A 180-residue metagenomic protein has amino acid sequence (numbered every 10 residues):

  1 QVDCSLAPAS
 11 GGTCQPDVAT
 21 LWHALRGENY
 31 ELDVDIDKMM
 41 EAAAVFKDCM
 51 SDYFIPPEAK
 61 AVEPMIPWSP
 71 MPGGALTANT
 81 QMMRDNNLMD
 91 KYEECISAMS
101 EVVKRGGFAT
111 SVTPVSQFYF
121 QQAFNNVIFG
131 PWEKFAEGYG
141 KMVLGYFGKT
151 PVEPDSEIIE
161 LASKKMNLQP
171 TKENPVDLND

Functional and structural regions predicted by a protein language model:
Q1-P16: Glycine-rich phosphate-binding active-site loops on the catalytic face of alpha/beta enzymes
L6-A7, N29-D33: Short, surface-exposed, polar/charged, turn-prone segments marking secondary-structure boundaries
P8, A43-F46, V103-G106: Glycine-rich beta-alpha junction loops
G11-C14, F46, E58, D155 (+1 more regions): Generic alpha-helix signal with a bias toward terminal, lower-confidence helices and secondary-structure junctions
C14-A24: Active-site-proximal loop->helix
W22-L25, L32-L88: Core active-site phosphate/anionic-ligand binding loop and the adjoining beta-turn-alpha structural block in enzyme
K60-M65, P70-D180: Terminal or standalone catalytic/regulatory effector modules within metabolic enzymes and repeat proteins
